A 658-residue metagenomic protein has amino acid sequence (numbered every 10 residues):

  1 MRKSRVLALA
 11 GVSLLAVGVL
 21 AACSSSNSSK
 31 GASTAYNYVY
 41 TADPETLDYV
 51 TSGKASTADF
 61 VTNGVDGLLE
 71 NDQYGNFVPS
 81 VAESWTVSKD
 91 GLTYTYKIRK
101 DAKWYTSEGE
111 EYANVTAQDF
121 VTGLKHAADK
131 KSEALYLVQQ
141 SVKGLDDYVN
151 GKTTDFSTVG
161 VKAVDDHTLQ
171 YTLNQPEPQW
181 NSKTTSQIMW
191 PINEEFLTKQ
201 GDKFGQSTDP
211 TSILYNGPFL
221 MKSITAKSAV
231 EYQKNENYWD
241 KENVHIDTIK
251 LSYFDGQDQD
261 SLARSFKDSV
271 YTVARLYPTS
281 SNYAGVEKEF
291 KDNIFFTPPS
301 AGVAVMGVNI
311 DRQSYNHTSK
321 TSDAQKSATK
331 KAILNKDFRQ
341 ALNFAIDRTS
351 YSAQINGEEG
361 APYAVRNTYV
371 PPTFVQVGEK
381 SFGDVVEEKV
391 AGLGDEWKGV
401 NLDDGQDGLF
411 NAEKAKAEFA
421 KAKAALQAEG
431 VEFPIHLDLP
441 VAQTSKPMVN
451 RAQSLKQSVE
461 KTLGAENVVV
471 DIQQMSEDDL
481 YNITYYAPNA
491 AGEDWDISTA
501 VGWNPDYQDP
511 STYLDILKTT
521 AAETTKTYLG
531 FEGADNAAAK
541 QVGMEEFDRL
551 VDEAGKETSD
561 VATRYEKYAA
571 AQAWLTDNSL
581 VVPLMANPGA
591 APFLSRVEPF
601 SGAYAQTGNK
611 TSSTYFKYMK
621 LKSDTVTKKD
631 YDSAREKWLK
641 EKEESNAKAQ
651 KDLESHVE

Functional and structural regions predicted by a protein language model:
Y38, R264-Y271, P278, N293-I294 (+3 more regions): Periplasmic binding protein-like
V39-K89, L214: N-terminal lobe/hinge region of extracytoplasmic solute-binding protein
E83-L137, Q170, S265, A328-L334 (+1 more regions): Aromatic- and charge-enriched surface segment that lines or borders ligand/interaction sites
Q118-D119, H126-L197: Surface-exposed binding/hinge segments that line and control ligand-binding clefts or catalytic entry sites
H167, L173-K250, S261, L621-E658: Gly/Pro-rich hinge or "lid" segments in bacterial periplasmic/extracellular proteins
F204-P210, N237-V286, S300: Ligand-site clamp/hinge motif
K331, Q340, D404-N411, V469-Y481 (+2 more regions): Extracytoplasmic/peripheral linker and loop segments enriched in polar/acidic and small residues with frequent Thr/Pro
A332-T462, T625-E658: Append "and occasionally in soluble cytosolic enzymes with long acidic Gly/Pro-rich linkers
